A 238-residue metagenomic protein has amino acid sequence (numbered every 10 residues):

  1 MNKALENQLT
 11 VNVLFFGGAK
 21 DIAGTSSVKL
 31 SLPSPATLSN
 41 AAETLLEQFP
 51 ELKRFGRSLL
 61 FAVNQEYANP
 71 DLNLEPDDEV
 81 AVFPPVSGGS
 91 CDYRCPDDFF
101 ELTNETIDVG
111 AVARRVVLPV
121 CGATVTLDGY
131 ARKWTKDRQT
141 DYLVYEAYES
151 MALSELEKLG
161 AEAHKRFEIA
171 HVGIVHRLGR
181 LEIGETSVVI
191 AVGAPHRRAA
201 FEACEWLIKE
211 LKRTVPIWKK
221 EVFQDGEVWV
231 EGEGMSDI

Functional and structural regions predicted by a protein language model:
M1-C95: Ubiquitin-like/PB1-type beta-grasp interaction modules and other compact soluble beta-rich domains
N2-Q8, N12-F15, K20-I22, E79-S87 (+2 more regions): N-terminal, polar/charged subdomain of small-to-medium soluble alpha/beta proteins
